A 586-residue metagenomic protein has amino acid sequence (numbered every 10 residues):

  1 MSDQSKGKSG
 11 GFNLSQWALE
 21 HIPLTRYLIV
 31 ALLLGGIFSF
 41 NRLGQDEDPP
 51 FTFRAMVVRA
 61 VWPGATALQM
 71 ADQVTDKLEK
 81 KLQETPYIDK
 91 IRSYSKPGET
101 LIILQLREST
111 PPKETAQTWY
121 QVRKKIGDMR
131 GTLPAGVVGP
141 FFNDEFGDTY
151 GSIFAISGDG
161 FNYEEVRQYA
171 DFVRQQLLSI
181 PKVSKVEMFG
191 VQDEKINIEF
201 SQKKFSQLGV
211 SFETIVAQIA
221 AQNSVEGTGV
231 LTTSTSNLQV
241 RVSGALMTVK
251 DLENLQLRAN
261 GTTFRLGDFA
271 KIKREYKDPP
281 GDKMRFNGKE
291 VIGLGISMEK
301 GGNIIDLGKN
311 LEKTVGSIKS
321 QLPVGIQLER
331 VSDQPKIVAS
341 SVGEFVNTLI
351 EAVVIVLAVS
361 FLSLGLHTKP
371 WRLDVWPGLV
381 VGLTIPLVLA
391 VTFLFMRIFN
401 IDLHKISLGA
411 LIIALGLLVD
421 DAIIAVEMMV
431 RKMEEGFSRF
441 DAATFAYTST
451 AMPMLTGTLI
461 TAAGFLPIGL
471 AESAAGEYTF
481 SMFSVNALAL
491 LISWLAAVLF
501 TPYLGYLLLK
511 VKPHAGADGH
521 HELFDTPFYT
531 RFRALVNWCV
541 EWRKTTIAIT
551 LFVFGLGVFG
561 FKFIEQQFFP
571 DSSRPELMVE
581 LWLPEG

Functional and structural regions predicted by a protein language model:
M1-V353, S363, W371, L403 (+1 more regions): Membrane-proximal extracytoplasmic
D3-Q45, T450, D518-F568: Signature of alpha-helical transmembrane segments and their immediate interfacial
H21-T25, K77, I304, V338 (+5 more regions): Loop-to-transmembrane-helix entry motif
L24-T25, I29, V225, N347-S360 (+8 more regions): Hydrophobic alpha-helical transmembrane segments in multi-pass membrane proteins
G36-R42, Q327, V354-R431: Hydrophobic transmembrane alpha-helices and their membrane-interface caps in long multi-pass transport proteins
V331, V338, V342, V426 (+2 more regions): Helix-loop junctions and hydrophobic alpha-helical segments within the transmembrane domains of large membrane
A358-R372, L389-I406, L455-L507: Hydrophobic, glycine/alanine-rich multi-pass transmembrane helices and their short helix-loop junctions in large
